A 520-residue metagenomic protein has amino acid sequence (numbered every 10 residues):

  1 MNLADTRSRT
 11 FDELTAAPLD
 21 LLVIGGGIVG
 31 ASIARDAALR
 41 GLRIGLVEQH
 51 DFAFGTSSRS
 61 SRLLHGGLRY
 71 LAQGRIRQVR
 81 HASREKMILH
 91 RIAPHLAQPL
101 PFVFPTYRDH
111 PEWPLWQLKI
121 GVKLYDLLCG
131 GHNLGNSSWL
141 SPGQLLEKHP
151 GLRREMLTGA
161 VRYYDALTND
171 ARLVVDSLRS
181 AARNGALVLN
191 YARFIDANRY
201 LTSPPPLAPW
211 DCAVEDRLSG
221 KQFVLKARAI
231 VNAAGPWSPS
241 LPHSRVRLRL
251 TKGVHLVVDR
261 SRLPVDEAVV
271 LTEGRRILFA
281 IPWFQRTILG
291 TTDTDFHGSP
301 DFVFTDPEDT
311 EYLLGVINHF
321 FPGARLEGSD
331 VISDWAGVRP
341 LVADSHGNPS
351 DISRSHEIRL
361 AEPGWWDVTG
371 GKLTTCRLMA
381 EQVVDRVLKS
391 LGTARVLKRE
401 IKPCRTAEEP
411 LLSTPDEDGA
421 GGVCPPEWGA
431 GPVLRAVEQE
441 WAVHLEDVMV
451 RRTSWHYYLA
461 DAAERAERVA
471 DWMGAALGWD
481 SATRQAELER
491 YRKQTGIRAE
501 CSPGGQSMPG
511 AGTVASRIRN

Functional and structural regions predicted by a protein language model:
M1-L21, D36-R40: Extreme N-terminal leader/targeting segments of oxidoreductases
A17-L19, L218-A229: Core beta-strand elements of the Rossmann-like FAD/NAD(P) dinucleotide-binding domain in flavoenzyme oxidoreductases
I24, V224-G235: Short hydrophobic core segments
A38-R59: Glycine-rich FAD pyrophosphate-binding loop
R62-K148: Dinucleotide-binding Rossmann-like beta1-alpha1 core, especially the glycine-rich loop that anchors the ADP
T106, D126, L146-V188, P209-A213 (+2 more regions): Helix-loop-beta segment of a Rossmann-like dinucleotide-binding subdomain
S180, S240, V246-I288, T294-W479: C-terminal catalytic lobe of FAD-dependent flavoproteins
N190-W210: A conserved short coil-to-beta-strand element within the FAD-binding core of flavoproteins
